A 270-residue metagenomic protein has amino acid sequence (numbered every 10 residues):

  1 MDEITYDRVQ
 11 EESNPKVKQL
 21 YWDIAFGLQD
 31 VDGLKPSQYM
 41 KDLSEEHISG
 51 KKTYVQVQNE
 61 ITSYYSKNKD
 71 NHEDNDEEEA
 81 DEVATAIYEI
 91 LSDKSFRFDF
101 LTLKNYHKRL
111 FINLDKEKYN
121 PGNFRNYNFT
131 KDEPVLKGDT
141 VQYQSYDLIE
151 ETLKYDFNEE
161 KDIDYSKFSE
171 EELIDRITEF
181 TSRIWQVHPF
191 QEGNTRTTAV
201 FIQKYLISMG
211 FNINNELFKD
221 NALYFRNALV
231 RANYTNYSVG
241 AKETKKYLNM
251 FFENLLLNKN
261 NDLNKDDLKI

Functional and structural regions predicted by a protein language model:
M1-I270: FIC/Doc superfamily catalytic core
